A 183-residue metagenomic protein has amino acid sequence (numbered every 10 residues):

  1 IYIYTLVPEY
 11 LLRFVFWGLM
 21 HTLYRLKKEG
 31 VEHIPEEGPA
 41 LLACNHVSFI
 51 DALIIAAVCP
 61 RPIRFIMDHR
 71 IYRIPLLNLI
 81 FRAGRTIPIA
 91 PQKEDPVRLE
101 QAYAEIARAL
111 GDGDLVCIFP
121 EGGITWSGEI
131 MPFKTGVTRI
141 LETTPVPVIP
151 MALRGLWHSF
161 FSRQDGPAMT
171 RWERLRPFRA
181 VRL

Functional and structural regions predicted by a protein language model:
V7-P39: N-terminal signal-anchor transmembrane helix
H21-E29, V97-E100, D165-A168: Short gly/ser/thr-rich secondary-structure transition/capping motifs
T22, E36-P96, H158: Catalytic core of membrane glycerolipid acyltransferases/transacylases, capturing the structured, soluble-facing
P39-L41, G113-F119: Residue-level preference for the first positions of well-ordered beta-strands
I55, I80, R108, R139-T143: Hydrophobic/aromatic ligand-binding patch that stacks against planar heteroaromatic rings of cofactors or nucleotides
G111, W126-L183: A cross-family acyltransferase "interaction/gating" segment
